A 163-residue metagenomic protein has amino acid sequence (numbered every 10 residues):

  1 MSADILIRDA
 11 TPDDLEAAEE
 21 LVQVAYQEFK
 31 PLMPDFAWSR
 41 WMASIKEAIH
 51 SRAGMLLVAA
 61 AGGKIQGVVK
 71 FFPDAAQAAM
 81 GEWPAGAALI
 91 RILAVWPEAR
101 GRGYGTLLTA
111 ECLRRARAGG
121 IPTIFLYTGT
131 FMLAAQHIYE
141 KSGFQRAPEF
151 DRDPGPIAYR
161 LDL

Functional and structural regions predicted by a protein language model:
M1-E16, L163: Conserved N-terminal entry element of GNAT/NAT acetyltransferase domains
Q23-E47: Conserved GNAT-fold acetyl-CoA-binding loop/helix
V24, L57, G86-A88, P122-L163: C-terminal "cap" of GNAT-fold acetyltransferases
K46-V58, L89: A short helix-loop-beta-strand connector motif used in the catalytic cores of GNAT acetyltransferases and, in some
V58, K64-P73, L89, A94: Conserved beta-strand in the GNAT
G81-P97: Conserved acetyl-CoA binding element of GNAT-fold acetyltransferases
W96-E98, R102, T130-F131: Active-site acidic-Proline motif in GNAT/NAT acetyltransferases
A99, G103-E111: Conserved acetyl-CoA pyrophosphate-binding loop and the N-cap/start of the following alpha-helix in GNAT-like
